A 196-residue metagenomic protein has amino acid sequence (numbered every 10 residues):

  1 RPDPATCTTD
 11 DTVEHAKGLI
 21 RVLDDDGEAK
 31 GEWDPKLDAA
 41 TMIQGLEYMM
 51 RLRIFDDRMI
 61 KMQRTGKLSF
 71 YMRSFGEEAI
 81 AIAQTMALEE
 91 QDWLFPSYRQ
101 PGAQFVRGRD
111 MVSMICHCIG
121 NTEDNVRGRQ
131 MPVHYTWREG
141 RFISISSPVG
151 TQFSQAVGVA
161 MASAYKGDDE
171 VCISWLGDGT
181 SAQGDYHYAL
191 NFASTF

Functional and structural regions predicted by a protein language model:
R1-R99: N-terminal amphipathic, basic-rich helices that act as targeting or association modules
I54-D57, K61-F196: Cofactor-binding active-site loop characterized by glycine-rich and histidine/acidic residues
